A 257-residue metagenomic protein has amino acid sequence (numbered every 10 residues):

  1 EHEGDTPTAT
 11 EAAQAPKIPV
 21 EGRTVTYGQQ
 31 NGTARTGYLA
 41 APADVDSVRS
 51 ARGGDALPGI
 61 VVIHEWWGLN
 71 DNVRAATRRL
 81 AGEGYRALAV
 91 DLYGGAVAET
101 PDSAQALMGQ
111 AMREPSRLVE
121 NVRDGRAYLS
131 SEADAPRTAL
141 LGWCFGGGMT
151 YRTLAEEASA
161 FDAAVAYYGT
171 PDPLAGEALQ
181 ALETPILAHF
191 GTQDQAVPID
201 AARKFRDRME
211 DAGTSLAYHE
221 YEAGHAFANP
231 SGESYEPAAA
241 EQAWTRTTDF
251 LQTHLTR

Functional and structural regions predicted by a protein language model:
D5-P7, E11, A15-P16, T24-S131 (+1 more regions): Serine-hydrolase catalytic machinery in alpha/beta-hydrolase-like enzymes
A76, P198-R208: Short alpha-helix in the alpha/beta-hydrolase fold that links the catalytic acid
E132-W143: Alpha/beta-hydrolase fold nucleophile elbow
L140-G142, Y167, H189: Short beta-strand immediately N-terminal to the catalytic nucleophile in serine-hydrolase-like folds
G142-G146, T150: Gly/Ala-rich beta-loop-alpha elbow adjacent to hydrolase catalytic centers
A160-T170: A conserved short beta-strand
L182, A188-F190, D194: Short beta-strand/loop motif that positions the catalytic acidic residue of the alpha/beta-hydrolase fold
E210, S215-R257: C-terminal catalytic histidine-bearing segment of alpha/beta-hydrolase fold enzymes
